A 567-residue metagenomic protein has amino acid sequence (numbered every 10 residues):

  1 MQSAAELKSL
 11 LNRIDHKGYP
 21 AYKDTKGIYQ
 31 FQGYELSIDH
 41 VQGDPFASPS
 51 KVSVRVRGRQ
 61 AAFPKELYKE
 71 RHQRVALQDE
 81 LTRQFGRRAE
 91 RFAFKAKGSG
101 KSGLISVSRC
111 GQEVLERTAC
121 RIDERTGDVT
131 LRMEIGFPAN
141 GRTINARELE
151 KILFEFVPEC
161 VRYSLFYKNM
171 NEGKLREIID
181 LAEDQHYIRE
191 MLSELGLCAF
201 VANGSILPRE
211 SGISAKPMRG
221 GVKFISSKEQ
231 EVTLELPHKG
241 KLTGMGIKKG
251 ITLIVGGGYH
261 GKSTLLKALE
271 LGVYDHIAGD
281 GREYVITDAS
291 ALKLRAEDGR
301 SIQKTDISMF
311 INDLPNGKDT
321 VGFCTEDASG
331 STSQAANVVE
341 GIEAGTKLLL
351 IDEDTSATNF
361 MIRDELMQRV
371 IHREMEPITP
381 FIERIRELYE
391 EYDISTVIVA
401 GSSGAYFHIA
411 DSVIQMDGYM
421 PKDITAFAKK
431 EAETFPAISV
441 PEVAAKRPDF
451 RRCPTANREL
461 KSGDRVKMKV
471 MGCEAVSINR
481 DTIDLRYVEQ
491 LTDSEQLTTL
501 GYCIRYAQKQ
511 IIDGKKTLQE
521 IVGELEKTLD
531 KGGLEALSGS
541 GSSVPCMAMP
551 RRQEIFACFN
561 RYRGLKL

Functional and structural regions predicted by a protein language model:
M1-G196, L207, F559, L567: N-terminal accessory targeting/assembly segments
L195-L197, N203, Y259, L266-E297 (+1 more regions): Carboxylate/His-rich catalytic cores and anion/metal-binding grooves
P208-T243, A278, I286-I302, I307-K318: N-terminal pre-Walker A segment at the start of P-loop NTPase domains
L242-Y274: Glycine-rich phosphate-binding P-loop
R300, F310-S331, R363-I378: Flexible beta-alpha connector loops of hexameric P-loop NTPases
S329-G341: Conserved alpha-helical scaffold flanking the Walker A/P-loop in AAA+ ATPase domains
G341-I385, Y389, S402-H408, S412-K429: Conserved P-loop NTPase nucleotide-binding/switch module
E390-D393, V399-L567: Conserved NTP phosphate-binding and transfer environment spanning the P-loop NTPase/kinase superfamily
